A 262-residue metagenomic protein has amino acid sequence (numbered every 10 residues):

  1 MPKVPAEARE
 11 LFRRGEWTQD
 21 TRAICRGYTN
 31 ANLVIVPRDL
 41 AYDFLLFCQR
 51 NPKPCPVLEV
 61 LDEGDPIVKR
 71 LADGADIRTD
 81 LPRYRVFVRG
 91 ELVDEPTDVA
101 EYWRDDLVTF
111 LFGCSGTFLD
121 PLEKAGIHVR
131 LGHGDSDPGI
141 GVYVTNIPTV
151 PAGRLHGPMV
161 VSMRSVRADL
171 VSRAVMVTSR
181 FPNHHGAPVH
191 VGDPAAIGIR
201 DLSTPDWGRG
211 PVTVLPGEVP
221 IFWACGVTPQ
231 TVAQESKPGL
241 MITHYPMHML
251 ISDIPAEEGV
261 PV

Functional and structural regions predicted by a protein language model:
M1-G113, K124, Y143, M159-V262: Metallocofactor- and cofactor-centric catalytic cores in central/energy metabolism, strongly enriched
L111-G134: Extracytoplasmic beta-rich ectodomain segments of secreted or membrane-anchored proteins
F118, S136-G141, A196-G198: Short, catalytically relevant binding-site loops at active-site mouths
G132-H156, R164: Long, charge-dense
